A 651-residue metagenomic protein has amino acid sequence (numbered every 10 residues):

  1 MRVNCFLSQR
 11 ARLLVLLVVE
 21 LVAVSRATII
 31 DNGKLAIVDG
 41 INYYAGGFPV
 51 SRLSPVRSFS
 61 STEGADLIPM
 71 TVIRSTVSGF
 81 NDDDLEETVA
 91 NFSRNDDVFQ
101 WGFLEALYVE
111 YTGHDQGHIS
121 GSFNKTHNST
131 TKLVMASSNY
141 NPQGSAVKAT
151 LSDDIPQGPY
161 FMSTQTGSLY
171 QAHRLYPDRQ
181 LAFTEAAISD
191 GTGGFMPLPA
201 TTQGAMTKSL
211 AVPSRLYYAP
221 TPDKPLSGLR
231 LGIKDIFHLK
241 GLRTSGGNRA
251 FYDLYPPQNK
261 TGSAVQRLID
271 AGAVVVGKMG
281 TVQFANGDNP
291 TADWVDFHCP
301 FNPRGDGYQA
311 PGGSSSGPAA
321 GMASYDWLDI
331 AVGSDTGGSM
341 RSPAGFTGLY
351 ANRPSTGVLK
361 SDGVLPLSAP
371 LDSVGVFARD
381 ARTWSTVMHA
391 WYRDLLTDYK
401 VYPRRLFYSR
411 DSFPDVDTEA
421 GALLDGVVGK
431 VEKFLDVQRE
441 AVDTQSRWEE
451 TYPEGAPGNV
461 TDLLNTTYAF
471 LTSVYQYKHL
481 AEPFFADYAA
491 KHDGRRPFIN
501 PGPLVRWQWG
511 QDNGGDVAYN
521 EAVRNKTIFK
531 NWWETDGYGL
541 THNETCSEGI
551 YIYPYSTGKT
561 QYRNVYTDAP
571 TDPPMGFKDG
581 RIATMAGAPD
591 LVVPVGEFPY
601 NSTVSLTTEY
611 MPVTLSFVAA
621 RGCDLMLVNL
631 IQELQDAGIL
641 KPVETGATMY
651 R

Functional and structural regions predicted by a protein language model:
M1-A27: Fungal secretory targeting signals
R2, S25-K224, R393-F577, V643-Y650: Amidase signature
R26-L35, I330-F434, M585-R651: Structural helix-boundary/capping segments
P222-L226, R230, I269, M322-Y325 (+5 more regions): Extracellular/periplasmic catalytic domains that process cell-envelope and extracellular macromolecules
K224-L371, P554-A569: Short glycine/serine-rich loop/turn segments
A271-A273, V437, A583, A588: Short glycine/serine/threonine/alanine-rich loop segments
